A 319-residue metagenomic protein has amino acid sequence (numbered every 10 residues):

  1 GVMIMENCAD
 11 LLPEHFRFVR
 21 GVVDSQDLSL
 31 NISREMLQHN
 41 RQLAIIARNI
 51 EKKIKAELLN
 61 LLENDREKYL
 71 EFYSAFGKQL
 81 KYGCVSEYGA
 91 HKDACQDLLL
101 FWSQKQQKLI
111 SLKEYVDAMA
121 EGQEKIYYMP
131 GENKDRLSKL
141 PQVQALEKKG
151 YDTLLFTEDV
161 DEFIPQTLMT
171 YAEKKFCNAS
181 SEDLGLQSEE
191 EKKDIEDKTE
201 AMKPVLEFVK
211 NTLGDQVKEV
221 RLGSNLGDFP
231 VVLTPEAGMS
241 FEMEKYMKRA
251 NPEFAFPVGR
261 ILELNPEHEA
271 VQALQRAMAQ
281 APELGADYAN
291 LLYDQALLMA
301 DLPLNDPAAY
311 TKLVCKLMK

Functional and structural regions predicted by a protein language model:
G1-K319: Conserved GHKL (Bergerat-fold) ATPase module
